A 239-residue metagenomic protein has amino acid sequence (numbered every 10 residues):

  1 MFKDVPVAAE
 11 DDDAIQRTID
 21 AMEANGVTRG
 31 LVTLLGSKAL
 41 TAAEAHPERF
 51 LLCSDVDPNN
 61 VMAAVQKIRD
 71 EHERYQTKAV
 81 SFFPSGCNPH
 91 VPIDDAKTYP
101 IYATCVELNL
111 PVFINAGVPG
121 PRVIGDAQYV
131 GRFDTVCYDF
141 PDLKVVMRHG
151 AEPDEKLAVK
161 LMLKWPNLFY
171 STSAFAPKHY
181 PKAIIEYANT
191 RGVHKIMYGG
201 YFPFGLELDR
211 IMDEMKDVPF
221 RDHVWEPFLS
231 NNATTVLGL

Functional and structural regions predicted by a protein language model:
M1-D11, H46-S54, P166-F169: Mobile, glycine- and charge-enriched loop segments and immediately flanking short secondary-structure elements within
M1-N25, R29, G192-M197, G205-L239: Mid-to-C-terminal alpha-helical segments outside catalytic/metal-binding sites
D11-A21, N60-H72, E155: Short, acidic/polar
D20-T28, H46, E107-L108, D139-L143: A structural motif corresponding to the C-terminal end of an alpha-helix and its immediate exit/capping segment
M22, E71, C105, H149 (+5 more regions): Conserved, mostly hydrophobic/aromatic
T28-R29, G36-G120, I124-A127, K164: Active-site gating/metal-coordination segments in enzymes
N60-Q66, K178-A183, E207: Short, charged, surface-exposed secondary-structure boundary motifs
K78-A79, P92-M197: Catalytic pocket-lining loop regions of alpha/beta-barrel enzymes, especially the amidohydrolase/enolase/GH5 lineages
